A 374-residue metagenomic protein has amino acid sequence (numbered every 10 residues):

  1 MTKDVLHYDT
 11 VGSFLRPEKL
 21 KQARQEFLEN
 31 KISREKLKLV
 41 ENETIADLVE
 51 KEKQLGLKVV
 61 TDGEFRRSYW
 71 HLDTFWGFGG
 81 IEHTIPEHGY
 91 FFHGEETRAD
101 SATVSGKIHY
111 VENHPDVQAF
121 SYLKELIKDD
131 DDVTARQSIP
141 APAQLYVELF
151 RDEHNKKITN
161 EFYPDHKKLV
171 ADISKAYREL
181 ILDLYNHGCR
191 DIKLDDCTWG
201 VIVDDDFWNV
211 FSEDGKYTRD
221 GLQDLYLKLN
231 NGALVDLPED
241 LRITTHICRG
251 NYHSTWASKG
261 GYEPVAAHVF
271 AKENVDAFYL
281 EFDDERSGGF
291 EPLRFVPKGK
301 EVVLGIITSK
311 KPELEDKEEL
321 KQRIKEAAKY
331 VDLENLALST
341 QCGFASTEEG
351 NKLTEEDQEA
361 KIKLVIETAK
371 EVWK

Functional and structural regions predicted by a protein language model:
M1-K374: Domain-level signal for soluble alpha/beta catalytic cores
